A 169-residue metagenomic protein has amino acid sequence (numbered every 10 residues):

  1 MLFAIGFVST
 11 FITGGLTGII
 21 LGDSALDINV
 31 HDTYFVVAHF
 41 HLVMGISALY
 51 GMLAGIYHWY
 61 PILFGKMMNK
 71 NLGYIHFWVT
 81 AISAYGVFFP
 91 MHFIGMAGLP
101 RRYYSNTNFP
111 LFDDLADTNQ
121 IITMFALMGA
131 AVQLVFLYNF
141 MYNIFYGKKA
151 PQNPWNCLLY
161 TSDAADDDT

Functional and structural regions predicted by a protein language model:
M1-A4, I19-V36, M52-H76, P90-L115 (+1 more regions): Juxtamembrane membrane-water interface segments of multi-pass membrane proteins, especially cytoplasmic-side
I5-G18: Alpha-helical transmembrane segments of multi-pass integral membrane proteins
T10-F11, H76-M91: Hydrophobic alpha-helical membrane-insertion segments
I12, L49-M52: Hydrophobic alpha-helical cores of multi-pass transmembrane domains in eukaryotic membrane proteins
H41, I82, H92, L137: Divalent metal-coordination and catalytic microenvironments
L42-L49, L115-V132: Hydrophobic alpha-helical transmembrane segments
Y160-T169: Single conserved hydrophobic/aromatic residue that forms the stacking wall/gate of nucleotide- or nucleobase-binding
